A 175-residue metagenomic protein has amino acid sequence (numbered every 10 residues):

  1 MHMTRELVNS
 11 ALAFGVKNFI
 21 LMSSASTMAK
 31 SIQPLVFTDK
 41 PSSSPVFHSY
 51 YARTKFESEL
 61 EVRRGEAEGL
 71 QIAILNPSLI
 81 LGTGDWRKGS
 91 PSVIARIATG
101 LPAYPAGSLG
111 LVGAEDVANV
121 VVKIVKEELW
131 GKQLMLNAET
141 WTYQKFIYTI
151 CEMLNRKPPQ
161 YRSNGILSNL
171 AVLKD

Functional and structural regions predicted by a protein language model:
H2-S49: Conserved Rossmann-fold NAD(P)-dependent oxidoreductase catalytic core, especially the SDR/UDP-sugar
L12, V46-N76: Active-site Tyr-X1-5-Lys
T27-M28, I80-G82, W141: Conserved sequence/active-site signature of Rossmann-fold short-chain dehydrogenase/reductase
V36-K40, F47-E59, L79, P91 (+1 more regions): Short-chain dehydrogenase/reductase
E57, K88-G89, P105-V125, K132: Substrate-positioning beta->alpha
Q71-I74, S78-L111: NAD(P)-dependent short-chain dehydrogenase/reductase
V120-D175: Mid/C-terminal beta-alpha module of Rossmann-like enzyme folds, strongest in SDR-family dehydrogenases/epimerases
